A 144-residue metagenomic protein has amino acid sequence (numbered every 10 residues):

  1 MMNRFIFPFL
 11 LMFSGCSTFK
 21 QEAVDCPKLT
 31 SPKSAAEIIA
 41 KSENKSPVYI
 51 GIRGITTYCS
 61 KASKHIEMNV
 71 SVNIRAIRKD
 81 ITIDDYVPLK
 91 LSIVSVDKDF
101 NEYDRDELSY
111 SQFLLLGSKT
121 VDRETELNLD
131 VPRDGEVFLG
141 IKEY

Functional and structural regions predicted by a protein language model:
M1-S17: Sec-dependent bacterial lipoprotein signal peptides
C16-P32: Bacterial Sec signal peptide processing site at the extreme N-terminus
A35-I66: Post-signal-peptide N-terminal segment of Sec-exported extracytoplasmic proteins
T56-N69, R78-D85, D130: Short, solvent-exposed beta-strand/turn "edge" segments of beta-rich domains on protein surfaces
V87-F100, I141: Extended low-complexity, serine/threonine- and proline-enriched intrinsically disordered segments
N101-R105: Beta-sandwich strand segments
E107-G135, Y144: Short, solvent-exposed, Trp/other aromatic-anchored flexible loops in extracytoplasmic proteins
